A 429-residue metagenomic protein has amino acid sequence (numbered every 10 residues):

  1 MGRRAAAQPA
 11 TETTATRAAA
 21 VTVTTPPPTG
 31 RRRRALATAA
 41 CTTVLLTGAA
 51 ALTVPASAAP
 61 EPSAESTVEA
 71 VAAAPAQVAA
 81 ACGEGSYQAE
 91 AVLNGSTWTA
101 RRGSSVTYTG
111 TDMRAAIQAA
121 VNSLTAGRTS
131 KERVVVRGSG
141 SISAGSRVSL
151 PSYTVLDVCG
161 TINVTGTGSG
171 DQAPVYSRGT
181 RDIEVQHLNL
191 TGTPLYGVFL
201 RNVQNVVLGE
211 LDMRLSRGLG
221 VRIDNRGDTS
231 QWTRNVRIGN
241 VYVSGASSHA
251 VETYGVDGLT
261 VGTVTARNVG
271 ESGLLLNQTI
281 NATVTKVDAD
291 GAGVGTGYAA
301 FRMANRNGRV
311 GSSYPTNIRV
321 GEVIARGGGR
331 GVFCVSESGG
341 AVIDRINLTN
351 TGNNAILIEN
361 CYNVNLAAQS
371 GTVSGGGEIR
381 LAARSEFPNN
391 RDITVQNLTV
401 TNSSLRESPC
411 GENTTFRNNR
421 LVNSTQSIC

Functional and structural regions predicted by a protein language model:
G2-P60: Secretory targeting and sorting signals
A49-V78: C-terminal region of N-terminal signal peptides and the immediate post-cleavage residues of exported proteins
A70-A119: Right-handed parallel beta-helix/beta-solenoid
V121-K131: Beta-strand repeat architectures
S130-Q172, L190-P194: N-terminal extracellular ligand-recognition/capping segment immediately after the signal peptide
A144-R147, T165-Q172, T193-F199, R217-I223 (+8 more regions): Short glycine/acidic-rich loop motifs that flank beta-strands on beta-rich extracellular proteins
D157-T161, R181-G192, Q204-R217, W232-G245 (+7 more regions): Right-handed parallel beta-helix
D224-Q231, G295, F301-Y314, S385-F387: Intrinsically disordered, low-complexity Ser/Thr- and acidic-rich flexible linkers and loops, especially at boundaries
